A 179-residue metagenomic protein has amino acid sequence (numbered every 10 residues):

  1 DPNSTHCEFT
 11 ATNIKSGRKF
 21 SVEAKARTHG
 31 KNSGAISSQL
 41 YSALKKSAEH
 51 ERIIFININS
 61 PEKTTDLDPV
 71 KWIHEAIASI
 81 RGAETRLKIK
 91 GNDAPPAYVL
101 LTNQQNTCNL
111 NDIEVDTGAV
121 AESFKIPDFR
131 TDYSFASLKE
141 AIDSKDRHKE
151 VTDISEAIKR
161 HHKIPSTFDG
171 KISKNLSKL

Functional and structural regions predicted by a protein language model:
D1, R27-L179: Charged, structured surface patches that assemble and position nucleic-acid processing machinery
P2-I14: A short acidic/basic microdomain associated with nuclease active sites
F9-A11, R18-G30: Conserved catalytic cores of phosphodiester-cleaving nucleases, focusing on short active-site segments
